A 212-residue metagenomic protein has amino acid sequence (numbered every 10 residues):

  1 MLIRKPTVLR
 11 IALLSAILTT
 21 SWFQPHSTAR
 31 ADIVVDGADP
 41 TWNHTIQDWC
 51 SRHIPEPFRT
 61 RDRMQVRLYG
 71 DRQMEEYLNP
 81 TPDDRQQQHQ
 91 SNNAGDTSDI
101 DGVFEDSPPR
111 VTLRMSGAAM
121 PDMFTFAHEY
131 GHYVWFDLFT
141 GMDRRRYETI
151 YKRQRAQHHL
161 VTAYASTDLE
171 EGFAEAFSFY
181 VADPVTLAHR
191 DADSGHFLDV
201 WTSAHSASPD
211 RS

Functional and structural regions predicted by a protein language model:
L2-A12: Bacterial N-terminal signal peptides that target proteins for export
T7-V8, F23, S166: Residues at the start of alpha-helices and the adjacent loop-to-helix junctions
I11-W22: Bacterial N-terminal signal peptides
A29-A31: Boundary at the C-terminal end of the N-terminal hydrophobic targeting segment
V34-G37, T60-S212: Active-site-flanking segments in enzyme catalytic domains
A38-R67: Zn2+-dependent metallopeptidase catalytic core
